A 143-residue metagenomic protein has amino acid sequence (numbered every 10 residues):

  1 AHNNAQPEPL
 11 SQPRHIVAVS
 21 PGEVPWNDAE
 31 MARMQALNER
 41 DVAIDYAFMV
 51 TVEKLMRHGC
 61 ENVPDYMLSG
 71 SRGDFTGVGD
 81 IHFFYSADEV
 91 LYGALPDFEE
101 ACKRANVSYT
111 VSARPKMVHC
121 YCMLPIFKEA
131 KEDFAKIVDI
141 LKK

Functional and structural regions predicted by a protein language model:
A1-K143: Alpha/beta-hydrolase superfamily serine-hydrolase fold, recognizing
